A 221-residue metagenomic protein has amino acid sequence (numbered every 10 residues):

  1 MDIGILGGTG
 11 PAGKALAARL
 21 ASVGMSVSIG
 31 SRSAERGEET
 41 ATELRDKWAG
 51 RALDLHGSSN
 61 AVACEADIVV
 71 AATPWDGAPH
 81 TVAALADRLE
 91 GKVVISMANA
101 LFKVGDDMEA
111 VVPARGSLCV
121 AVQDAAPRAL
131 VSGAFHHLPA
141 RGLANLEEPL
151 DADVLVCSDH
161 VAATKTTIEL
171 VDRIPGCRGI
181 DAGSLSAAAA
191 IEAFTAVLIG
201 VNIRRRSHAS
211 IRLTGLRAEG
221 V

Functional and structural regions predicted by a protein language model:
M1-E43, R173: NAD(P)+-binding Rossmann beta1-loop-alpha1 motif at the extreme N-terminus of oxidoreductases
I5-L6, A71, V156: Hydrophobic Val/Ile/Leu positions in short beta-strands of Rossmann-like dinucleotide-binding domains
W48-V93, A100-D106: Rossmann-like NAD(P)-binding element
G57, L130-A134, G179-A182: General beta-strand structural signal in soluble alpha/beta enzymes
A98-G105, E109-V112, F135: N-terminal Rossmann-like NAD(P) cofactor-binding subdomain of oxidoreductases, focused on the glycine-rich
D107-R115, V120, N145-A162: Short beta-strand and adjoining strand-loop segment in the mid-core of the Rossmann-like NAD(P)-dependent dehydrogenase
A114-F135: Rossmann-fold dehydrogenase core element
A152-V221: Active-site-lining helix/loop region of Rossmann-like oxidoreductase modules
